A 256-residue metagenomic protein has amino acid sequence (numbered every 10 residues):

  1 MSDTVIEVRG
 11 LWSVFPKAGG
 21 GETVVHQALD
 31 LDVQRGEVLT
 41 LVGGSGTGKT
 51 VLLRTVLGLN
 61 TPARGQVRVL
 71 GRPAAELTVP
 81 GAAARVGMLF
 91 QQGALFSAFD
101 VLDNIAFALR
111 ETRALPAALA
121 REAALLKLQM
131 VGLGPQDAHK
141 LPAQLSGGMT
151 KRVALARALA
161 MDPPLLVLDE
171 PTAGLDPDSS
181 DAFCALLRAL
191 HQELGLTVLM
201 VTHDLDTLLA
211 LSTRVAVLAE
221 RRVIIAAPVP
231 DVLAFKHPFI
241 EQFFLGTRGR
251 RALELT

Functional and structural regions predicted by a protein language model:
I6, H26-A28: Conserved structural motif at the start of ABC-family nucleotide-binding domains
L57: Helix-to-loop junction immediately C-terminal to a conserved catalytic motif
P73-G87, E111, V232-F235: ABC ATPase NBD coupling module
A118-Q136: Conserved ABC ATPase "signature" region
L141-L145, M149: Conserved ABC ATPase signature
D162: Conserved catalytic motifs of ABC-family nucleotide-binding domains
L166-D169: Catalytic Walker B motif of ABC-type/P-loop ATPase nucleotide-binding domains
